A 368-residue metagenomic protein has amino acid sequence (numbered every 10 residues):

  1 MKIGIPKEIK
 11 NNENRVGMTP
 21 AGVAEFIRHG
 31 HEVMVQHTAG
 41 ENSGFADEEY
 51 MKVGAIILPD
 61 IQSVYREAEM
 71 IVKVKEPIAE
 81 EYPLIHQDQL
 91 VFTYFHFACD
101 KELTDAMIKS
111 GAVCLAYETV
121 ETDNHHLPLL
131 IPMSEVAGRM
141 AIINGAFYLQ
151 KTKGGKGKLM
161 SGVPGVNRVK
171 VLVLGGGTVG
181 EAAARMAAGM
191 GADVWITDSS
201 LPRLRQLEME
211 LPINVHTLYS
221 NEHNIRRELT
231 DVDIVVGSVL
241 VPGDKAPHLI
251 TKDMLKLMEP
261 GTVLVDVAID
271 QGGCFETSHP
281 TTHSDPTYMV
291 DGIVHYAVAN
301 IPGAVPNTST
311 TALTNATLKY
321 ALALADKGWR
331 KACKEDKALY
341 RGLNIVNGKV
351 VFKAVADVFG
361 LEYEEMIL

Functional and structural regions predicted by a protein language model:
P6-N42, T152-G237, T287: Glycine-rich phosphate/diphosphate-binding loop of Rossmann-like nucleotide-binding domains
N12-G17, E80-L84, T93, P242-I250 (+1 more regions): Glycine/threonine-rich flexible loop motifs
M34-I57: N-terminal beta-loop-helix "entrance" segment that forms/cooperates in small-molecule cofactor or anionic ligand
G54-E67, T217-E228: Short acidic low-complexity segments
R66, M70-L149: Phosphate/diphosphate ligand-binding glycine-rich loop within oxidoreductases
E69, K75-E76, F95-H96, N221 (+3 more regions): Short glycine-/small-residue-rich Rossmann-like dinucleotide-binding loops
E118-L159, R168, I269, C274-L368: Adenosine-phosphate binding glycine-rich loop
M209-D291: Rossmann-like adenosine-cofactor binding region
